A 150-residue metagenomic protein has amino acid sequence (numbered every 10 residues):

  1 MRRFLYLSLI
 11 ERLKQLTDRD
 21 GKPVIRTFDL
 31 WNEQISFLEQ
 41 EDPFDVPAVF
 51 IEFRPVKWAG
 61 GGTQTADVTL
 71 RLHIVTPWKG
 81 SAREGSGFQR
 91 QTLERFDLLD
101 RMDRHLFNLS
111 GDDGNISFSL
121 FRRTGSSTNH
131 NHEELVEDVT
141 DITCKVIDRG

Functional and structural regions predicted by a protein language model:
M1-G62, D112-S117: Small/polar-rich, solvent-exposed N-terminal microdomains that initiate assembly or binding
R2-T17, G21, L99-G150: Compositionally biased, intrinsically disordered linkers/stalks adjacent to structured regions
L13-R19, T76-R83: Short regulatory "switch" loops immediately downstream of catalytic or recognition motifs within protein catalytic
W31, P47, R54, T69 (+2 more regions): Intrinsically disordered, low-complexity regions of eukaryotic proteins
F53-V56, P77, T124-G125, T143: Generic short beta-strand segments
T63-Q64, L93-L98: Histidine-centered catalytic/metal-coordination loop motif
Q64-S81, E134-D148: Oligomerization/assembly interface segments of phage tail-like spikes and tubes
S81-E94: Short histidine-centered catalytic/ligand-binding loop motif
